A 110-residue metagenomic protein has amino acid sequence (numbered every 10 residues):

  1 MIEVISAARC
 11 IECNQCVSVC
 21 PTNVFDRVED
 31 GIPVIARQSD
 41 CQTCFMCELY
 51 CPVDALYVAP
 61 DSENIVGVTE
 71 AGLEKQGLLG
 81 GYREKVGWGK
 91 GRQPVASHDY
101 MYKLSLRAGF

Functional and structural regions predicted by a protein language model:
M1-E12, V24-T43, V58, E63-G67 (+1 more regions): Ferredoxin-like iron-sulfur electron-transfer modules
R9, Q15-V19, D40, C47-Y50: The −1 position to Zn-ligating cysteines in a subset of zinc-ribbon hairpins
P21-T22, E29, P52-V53: The C-terminal cap of the DNA-recognition helix in HTH/winged-HTH DNA-binding domains, marking the helix-to-coil
M46-F110: Flanking helices and flexible, charged tails adjoining ferredoxin-like Fe-S electron-transfer domains in multi-subunit
